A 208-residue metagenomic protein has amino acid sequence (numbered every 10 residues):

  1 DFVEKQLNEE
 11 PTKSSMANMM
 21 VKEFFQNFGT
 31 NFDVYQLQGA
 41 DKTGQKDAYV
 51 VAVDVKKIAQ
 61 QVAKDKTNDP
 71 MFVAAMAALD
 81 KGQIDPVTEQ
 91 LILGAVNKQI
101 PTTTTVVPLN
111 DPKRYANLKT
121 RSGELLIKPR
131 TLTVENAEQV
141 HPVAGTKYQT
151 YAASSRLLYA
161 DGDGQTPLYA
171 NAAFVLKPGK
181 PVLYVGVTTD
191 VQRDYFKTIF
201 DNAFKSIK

Functional and structural regions predicted by a protein language model:
D1-K5: Proline-anchored loop/turn motifs at beta-strand termini and strand-loop-strand connectors
Q6, E10, S14-A173: Signature of long, low-cysteine stretches enriched in small and polar/charged residues
K177-K208: Surface-exposed amphipathic alpha-helical segments
